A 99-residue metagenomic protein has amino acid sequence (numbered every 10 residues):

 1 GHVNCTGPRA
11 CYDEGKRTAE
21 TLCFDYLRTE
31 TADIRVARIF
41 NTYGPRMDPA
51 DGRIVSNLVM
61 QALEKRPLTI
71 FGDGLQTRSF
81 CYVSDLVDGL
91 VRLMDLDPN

Functional and structural regions predicted by a protein language model:
G1-V36, N41, M47-D51: Catalytic helix-loop patch of NAD(P)-dependent Rossmann-fold dehydrogenases
G7, S79-Y82: Residues at the N-terminus of a long alpha-helix
R17, T42-N57, R66, F71 (+3 more regions): Glycine/proline-rich active-site loop of Rossmann-fold NAD(P)-dependent oxidoreductases
L22-C23, G89, L93: Hydrophobic positions on the long internal alpha-helix of Rossmann-like NAD(P)-dependent oxidoreductase domains
C23, N57-L58: Aromatic/hydrophobic pocket-lining residues that form π-stacking "cages" and hydrophobic walls in ligand
T29, T77-F80: A short, basic/aromatic alpha-helical/loop segment that forms part of the nucleotidyl-sugar donor-binding site
V36-I39, N57, S79, G89: Residue-level recognition of specific faces of alpha-helices
A62-L63: Hydrophobic aliphatic residues
